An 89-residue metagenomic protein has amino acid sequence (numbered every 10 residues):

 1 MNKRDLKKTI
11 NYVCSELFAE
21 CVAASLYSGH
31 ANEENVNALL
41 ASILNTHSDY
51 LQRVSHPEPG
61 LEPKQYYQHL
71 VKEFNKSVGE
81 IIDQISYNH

Functional and structural regions predicted by a protein language model:
M1-H30: N-terminal acidic leader/helix
L6, G29-V36, P63, Y67: Residue-level recognition of alpha-helical structural elements
N11, A19, S25, E34 (+3 more regions): Residue-level detector of solvent-exposed, low-hydrophobicity positions
A38-A41, N45, D49-H89: Low-complexity intrinsically disordered segments
